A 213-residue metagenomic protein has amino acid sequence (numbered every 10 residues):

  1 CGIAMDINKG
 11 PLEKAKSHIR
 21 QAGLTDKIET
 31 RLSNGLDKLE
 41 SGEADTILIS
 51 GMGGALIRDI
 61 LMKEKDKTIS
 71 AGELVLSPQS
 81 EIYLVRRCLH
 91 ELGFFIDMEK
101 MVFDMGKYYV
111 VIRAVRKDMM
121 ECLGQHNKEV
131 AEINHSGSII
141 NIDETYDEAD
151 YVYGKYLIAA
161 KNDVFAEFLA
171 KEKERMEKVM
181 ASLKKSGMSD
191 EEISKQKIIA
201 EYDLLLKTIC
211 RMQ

Functional and structural regions predicted by a protein language model:
C1, K67: Conserved S-adenosyl-L-methionine
I3, N8, E81-L84, E91-E121 (+1 more regions): Active-site capping/gating segments
M5-D45: S-adenosyl-L-methionine
L32-N34, P78, M98: Short loop/edge segments at beta-strand edges and connector loops that shape dinucleotide/nucleotide cofactor-binding
L39-K65: Active-site segment flanking the S-adenosylmethionine/decSAM binding pocket in AdoMet-dependent transferases
D59-I60, V75, Q79, M105-Y108: Eukaryotic long, low-complexity intrinsically disordered regulatory regions enriched in serine/proline and acidic/polar
T68-Y83: Conserved beta-strand signature within the Rossmann-like core of class I S-adenosyl-L-methionine
K117-D118, Q125-Q213: An accessory alpha-helical subdomain
